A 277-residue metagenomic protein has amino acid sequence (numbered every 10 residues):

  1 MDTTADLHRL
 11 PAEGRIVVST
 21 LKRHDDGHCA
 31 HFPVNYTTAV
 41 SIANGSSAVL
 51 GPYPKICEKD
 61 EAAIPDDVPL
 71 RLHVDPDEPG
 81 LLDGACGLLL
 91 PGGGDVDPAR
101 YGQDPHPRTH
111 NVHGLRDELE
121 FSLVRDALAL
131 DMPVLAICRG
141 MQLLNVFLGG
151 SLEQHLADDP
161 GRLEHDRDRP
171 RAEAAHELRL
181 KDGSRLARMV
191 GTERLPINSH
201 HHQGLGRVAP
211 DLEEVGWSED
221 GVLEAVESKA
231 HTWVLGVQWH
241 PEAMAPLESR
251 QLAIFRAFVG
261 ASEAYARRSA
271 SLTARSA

Functional and structural regions predicted by a protein language model:
M1-P133, V146, E153, A157-M189 (+6 more regions): N-terminal beta1-alpha1 cap of cysteine-dependent amidohydrolase-like domains
A136, G140, N145, G149: Gly/Ala-rich beta-loop-alpha elbow adjacent to hydrolase catalytic centers
L235-Q238: Active-site-proximal beta-strand elements of phosphoester/diester hydrolases
